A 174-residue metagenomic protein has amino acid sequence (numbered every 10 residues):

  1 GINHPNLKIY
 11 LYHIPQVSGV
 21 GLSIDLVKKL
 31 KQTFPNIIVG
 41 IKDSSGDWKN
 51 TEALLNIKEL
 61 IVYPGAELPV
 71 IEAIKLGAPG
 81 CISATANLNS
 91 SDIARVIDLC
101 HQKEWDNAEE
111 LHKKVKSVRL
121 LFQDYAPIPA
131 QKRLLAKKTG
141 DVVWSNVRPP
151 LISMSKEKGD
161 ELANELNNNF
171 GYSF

Functional and structural regions predicted by a protein language model:
I2-L7, I14-Q123: Catalytic alpha/beta core domains of metabolic enzymes, predominantly
A78, I82, N89-F174: C-terminal alpha-helical cap/extension of soluble enzyme domains
